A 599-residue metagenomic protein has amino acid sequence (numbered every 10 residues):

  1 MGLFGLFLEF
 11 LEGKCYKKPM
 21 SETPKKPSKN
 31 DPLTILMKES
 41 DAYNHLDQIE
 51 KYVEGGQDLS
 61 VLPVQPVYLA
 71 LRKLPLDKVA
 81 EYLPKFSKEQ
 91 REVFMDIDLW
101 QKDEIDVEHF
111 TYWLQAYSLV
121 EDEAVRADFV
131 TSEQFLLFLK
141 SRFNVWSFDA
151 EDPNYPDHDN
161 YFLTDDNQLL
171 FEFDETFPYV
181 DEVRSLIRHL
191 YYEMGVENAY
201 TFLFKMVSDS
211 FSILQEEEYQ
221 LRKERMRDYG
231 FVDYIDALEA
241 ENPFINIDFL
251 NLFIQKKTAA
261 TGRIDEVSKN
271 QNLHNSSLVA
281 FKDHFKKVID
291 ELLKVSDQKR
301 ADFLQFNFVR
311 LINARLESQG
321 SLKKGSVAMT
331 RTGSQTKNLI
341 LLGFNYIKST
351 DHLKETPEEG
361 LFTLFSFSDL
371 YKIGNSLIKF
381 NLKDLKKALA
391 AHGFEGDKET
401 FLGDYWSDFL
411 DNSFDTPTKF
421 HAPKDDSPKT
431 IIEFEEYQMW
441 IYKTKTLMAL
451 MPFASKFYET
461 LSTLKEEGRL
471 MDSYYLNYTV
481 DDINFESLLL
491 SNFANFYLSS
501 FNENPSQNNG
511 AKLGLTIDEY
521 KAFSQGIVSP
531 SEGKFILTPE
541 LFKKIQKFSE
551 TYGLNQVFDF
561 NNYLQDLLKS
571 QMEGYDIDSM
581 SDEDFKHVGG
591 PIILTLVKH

Functional and structural regions predicted by a protein language model:
G2-G5: Acidic, serine/threonine- and proline-rich low-complexity intrinsically disordered segments
F7-L11, C15-Y16, M20-K85, E89-H599: General marker for long, soluble alpha-helical cores
